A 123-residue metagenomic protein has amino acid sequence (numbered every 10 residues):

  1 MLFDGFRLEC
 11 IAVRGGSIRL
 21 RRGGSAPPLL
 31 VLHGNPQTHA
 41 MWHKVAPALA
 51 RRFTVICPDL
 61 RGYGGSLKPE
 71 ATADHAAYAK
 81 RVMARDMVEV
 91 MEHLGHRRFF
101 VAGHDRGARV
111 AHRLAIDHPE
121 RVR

Functional and structural regions predicted by a protein language model:
M1-S17: N-terminal cap/lid segment of alpha/beta-hydrolase-fold proteins
F3, A12, Q37, A79-M83 (+1 more regions): Soluble or luminal CAZymes and related metallo-dependent hydrolases
L8-E9, P47, V88, E92: Solvent-exposed, non-membrane alpha-helical residues enriched in polar/charged side chains
R14, C57-G103: Active-site loop/oxyanion-hole signature of alpha/beta-hydrolase fold enzymes
G16-P69: Conserved HGGG/HGGXW glycine-rich cap/lid loop of the alpha/beta-hydrolase fold
A40-H43, R81, R85, E120: A structural signal for well-ordered alpha-helical segments within the folded catalytic domains of diverse enzymes
H43, V88, H112-I116: Short, hydrophobic alpha-helix immediately C-terminal to the catalytic nucleophile
R52, L94-R123: Conserved hydrolase catalytic core segment
